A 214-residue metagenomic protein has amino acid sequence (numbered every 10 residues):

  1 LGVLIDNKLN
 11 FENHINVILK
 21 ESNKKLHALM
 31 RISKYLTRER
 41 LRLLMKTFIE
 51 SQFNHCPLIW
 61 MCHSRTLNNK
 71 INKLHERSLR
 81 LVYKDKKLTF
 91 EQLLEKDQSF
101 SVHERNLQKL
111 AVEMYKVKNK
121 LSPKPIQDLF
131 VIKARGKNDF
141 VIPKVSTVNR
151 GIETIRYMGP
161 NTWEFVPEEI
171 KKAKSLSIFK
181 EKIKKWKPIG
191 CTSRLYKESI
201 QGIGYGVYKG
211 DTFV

Functional and structural regions predicted by a protein language model:
L1-V214: Hydrophobic/basic alpha-helical segments
